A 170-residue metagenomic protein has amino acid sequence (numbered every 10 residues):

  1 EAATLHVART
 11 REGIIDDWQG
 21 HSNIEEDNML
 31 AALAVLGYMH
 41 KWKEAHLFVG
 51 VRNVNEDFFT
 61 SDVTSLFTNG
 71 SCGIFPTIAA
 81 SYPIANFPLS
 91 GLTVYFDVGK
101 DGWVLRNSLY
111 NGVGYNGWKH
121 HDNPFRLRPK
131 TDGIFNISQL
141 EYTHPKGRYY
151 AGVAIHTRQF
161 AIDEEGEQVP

Functional and structural regions predicted by a protein language model:
E1-G112: Outer membrane beta-barrel
E44, T77-P170: Signature for the C-terminal beta-barrel architecture of outer-membrane proteins
